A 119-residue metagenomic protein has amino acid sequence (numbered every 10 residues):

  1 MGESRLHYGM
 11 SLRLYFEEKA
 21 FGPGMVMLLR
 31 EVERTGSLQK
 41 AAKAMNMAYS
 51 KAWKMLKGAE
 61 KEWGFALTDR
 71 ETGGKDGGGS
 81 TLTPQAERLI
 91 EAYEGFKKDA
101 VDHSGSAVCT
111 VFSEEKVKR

Functional and structural regions predicted by a protein language model:
E3-E17: Short, Lys/Arg-enriched N-terminal segment that forms or immediately precedes the first helix of a structured domain
V32-A42: Short helix-boundary/capping micro-motifs
N46-A48: Central "turn" residue of the DNA-binding helix-turn-helix
M55: Residues within the DNA-recognition helix of helix-turn-helix
K61-A66: Residue cluster at the C-terminal edge of the helix-turn-helix DNA-binding motif
R70-Y93: Basic, amphipathic "hinge/linker" alpha-helix immediately C-terminal to the N-terminal HTH DNA-binding motif
R88-R119: Helix-turn-helix/homeodomain-like alpha-helical modules used for DNA recognition and transcription-factor dimerization
